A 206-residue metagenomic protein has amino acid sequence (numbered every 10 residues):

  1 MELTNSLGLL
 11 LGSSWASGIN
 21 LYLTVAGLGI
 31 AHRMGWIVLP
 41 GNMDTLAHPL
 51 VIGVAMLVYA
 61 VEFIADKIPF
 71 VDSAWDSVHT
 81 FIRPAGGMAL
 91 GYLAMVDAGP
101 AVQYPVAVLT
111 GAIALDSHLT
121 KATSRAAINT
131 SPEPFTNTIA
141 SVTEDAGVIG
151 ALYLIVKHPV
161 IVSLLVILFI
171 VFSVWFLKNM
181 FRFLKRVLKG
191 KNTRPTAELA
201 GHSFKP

Functional and structural regions predicted by a protein language model:
M1-N5, A31-P49, G91-V106, L154-S163: Helix-coil boundary and interhelical linker segments in multi-pass alpha-helical membrane proteins
G12, A89-A94, K121-A127, V148-V156: Generic transmembrane alpha-helix signature in multi-pass membrane proteins, especially transporters/channels
S17-L21, D44-A55, H79-P84: Helical membrane-embedded segments and adjacent short helical loop/helix-boundary regions of multi-pass membrane
M43-L50, M95-P105, A122-P134, F181-R194: A cytosolic-side transmembrane-helix exit/cap motif
A60-S73, T120-N129: C-terminal ends of transmembrane helices
S73-A85, P105-A107, P132, T136-T138: Cytoplasmic-side transmembrane-helix entry/capping segments in multi-pass membrane proteins
T80-Y92, T136-G150, T196-H202: Small-residue-rich segments of transmembrane alpha-helices in multi-pass membrane proteins, especially helix faces
A85-L93, Q103-T123, A146: Mid-bilayer segments of alpha-helical transmembrane spans in multi-pass integral membrane proteins that mediate
